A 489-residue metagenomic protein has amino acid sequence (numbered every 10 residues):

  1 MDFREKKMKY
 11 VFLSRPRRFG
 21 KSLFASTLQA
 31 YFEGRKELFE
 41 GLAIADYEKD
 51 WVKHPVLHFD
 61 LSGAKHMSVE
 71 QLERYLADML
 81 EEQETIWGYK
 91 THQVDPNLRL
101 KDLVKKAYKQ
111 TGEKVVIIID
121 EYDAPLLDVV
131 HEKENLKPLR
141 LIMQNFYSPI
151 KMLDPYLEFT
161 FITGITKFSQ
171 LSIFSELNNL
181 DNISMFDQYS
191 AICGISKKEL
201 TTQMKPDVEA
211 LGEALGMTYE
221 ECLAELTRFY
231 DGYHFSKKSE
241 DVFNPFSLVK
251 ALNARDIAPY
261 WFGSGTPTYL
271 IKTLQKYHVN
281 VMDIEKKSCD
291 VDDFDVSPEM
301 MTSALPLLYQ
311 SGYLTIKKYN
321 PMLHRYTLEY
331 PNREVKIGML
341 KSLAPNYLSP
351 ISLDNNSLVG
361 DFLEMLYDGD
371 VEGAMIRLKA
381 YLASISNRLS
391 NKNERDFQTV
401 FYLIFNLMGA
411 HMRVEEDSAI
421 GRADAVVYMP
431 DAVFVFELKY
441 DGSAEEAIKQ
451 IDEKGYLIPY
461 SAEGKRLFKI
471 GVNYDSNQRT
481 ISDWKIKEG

Functional and structural regions predicted by a protein language model:
M1-N393, M408: Phosphate-binding site recognition
A107-T111, I404-P430: Active-site metal-binding core of divalent-cation-utilizing nuclease and nuclease-like domains
V116, A432-F434, F468: Structural motif
L136-I142, Y440-L457: Mg2+/Mn2+-dependent nuclease catalytic core
F146-L153, P306-L314, Y402-L407, Q450-I470: Metal-dependent nuclease catalytic cores in nucleic-acid-processing enzymes, especially RNase H-like/related
F401, A423-Y440, K454: Conserved catalytic cores of phosphodiester-cleaving nucleases, focusing on short active-site segments
P459, K465-G489: Domain-level recognition of nuclease-like catalytic cores that cleave nucleotide substrates
